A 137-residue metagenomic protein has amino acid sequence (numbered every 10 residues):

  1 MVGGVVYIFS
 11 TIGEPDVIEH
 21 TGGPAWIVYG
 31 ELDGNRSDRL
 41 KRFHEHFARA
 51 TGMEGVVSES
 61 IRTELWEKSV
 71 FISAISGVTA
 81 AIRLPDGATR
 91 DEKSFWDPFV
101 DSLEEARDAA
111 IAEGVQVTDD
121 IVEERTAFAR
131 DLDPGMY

Functional and structural regions predicted by a protein language model:
M1-V17: Rossmann-like NAD(P)(H) cofactor-binding subdomain of soluble oxidoreductases
Y7, I61, E123: Residue-level "edge-of-site" marker
I8, F47-A50, F128-L132: Alpha-helix boundary/capping residues
I12, A81-I82, D133, Y137: Short amphipathic alpha-helical interaction/hinge segments
E14-D120: Internal alpha-helical scaffold of NAD(P)-dependent oxidoreductase catalytic cores
A110-Y137: C-terminal active-site/capping subdomain that shapes the small-molecule cofactor and substrate pocket of enzyme
